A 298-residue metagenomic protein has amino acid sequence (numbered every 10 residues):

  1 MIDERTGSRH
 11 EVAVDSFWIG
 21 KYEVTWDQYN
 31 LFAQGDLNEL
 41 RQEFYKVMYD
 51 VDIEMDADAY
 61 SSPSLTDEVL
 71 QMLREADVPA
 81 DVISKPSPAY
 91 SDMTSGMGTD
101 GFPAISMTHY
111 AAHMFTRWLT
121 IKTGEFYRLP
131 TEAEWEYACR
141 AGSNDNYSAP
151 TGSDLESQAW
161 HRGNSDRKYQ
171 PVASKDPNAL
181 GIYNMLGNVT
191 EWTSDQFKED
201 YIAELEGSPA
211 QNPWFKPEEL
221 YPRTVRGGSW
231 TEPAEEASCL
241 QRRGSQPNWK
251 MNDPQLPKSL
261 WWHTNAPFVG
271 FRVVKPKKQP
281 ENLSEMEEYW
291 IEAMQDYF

Functional and structural regions predicted by a protein language model:
M1: Mature N-terminal segment immediately following signal peptide/propeptide cleavage in secreted/periplasmic
R5-E11, E43-K46, D50-D52, S143-N144 (+2 more regions): Surface-exposed recognition segments
E11, P103-S106, N146, S157-W160 (+3 more regions): Conserved beta-strand positions that form and line the central face of beta-propeller blades
A13-A149, D195-K198, I202, K275-F298: Active-site microenvironments of metalloenzymes and redox enzymes
V14-I19, G101, G124, E132 (+5 more regions): Extracellular structured ligand-interaction cores
I105-S106, R128-L129, P171, G181-N184 (+2 more regions): Structural recognition of the beta-strand scaffold that forms the well-ordered cores of secreted hydrolase catalytic
T151-E156: Short, surface-exposed glycine/acidic/tryptophan-bearing loops
S157-L186, K216-E219: Short, well-ordered junction/capping motifs at the entry into regular secondary structure
